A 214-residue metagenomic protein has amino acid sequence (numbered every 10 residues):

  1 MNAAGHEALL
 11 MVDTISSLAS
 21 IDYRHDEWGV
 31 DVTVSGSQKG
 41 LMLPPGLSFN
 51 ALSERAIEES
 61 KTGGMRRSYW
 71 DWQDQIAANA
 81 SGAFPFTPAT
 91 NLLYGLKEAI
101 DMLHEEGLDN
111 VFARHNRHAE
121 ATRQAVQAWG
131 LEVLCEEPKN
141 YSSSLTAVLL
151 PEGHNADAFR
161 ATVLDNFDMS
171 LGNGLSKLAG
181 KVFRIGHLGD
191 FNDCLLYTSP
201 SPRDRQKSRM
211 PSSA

Functional and structural regions predicted by a protein language model:
M1-R24: Catalytic PLP-binding core of fold-type I/II PLP enzymes
D26-Q38: Conserved active-site segment immediately N-terminal to the catalytic lysine that forms the internal aldimine
Q38-Q124, A128: Active-site C-terminal subdomain of aminotransferase-like
L131-C135, M169-G174: A short linear hydrophobic-aromatic micro-motif
V133-N166: Conserved PLP-binding catalytic core of the aspartate aminotransferase-like
A147-E152, S170-L196: Conserved PLP-binding active-site segment of the aspartate aminotransferase-like
Y197-P202, Q206: Conserved small/polar residues in nucleotide/adenosyl-binding loops
S208-S213: Hydrophobic alpha-helical segments, chiefly the membrane-spanning helices and signal/signal-anchor peptides
